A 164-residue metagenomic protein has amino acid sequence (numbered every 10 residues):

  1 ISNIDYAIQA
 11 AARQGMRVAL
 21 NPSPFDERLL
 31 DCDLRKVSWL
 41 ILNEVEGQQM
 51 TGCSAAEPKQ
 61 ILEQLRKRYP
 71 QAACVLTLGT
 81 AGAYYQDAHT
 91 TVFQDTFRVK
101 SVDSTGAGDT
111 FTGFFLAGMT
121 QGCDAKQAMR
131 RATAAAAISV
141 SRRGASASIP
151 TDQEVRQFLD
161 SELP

Functional and structural regions predicted by a protein language model:
I1-Q60, A81-G82: Conserved beta-alpha-beta core of the PfkB/ribokinase-like small-molecule kinase fold
A10, E27, A55-P164: Conserved phosphate-binding/catalytic region of the ribokinase-like
